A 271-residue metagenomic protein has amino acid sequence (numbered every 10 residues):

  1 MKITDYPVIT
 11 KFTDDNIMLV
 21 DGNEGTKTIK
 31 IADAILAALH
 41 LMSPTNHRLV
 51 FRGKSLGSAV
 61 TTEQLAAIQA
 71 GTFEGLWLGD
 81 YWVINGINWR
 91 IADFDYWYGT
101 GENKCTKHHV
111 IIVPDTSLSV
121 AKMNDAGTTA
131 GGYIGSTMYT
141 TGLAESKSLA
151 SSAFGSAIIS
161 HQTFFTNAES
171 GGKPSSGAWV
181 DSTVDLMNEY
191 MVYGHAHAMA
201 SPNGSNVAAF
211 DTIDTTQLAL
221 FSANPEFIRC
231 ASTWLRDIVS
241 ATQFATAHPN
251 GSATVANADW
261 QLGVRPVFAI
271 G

Functional and structural regions predicted by a protein language model:
M1, V20-L39: Short, surface-exposed terminal/edge motifs of secreted or surface/virion proteins that either
M1-D15, T26: Short, intrinsically disordered N-terminal pre-domain segments
K2, T13, K30, V60-T61 (+1 more regions): A diffuse structural propensity rather than consistent per-protein peaks
P7, N23, I35, I213-T216 (+1 more regions): Intrinsically disordered, low-complexity regions of eukaryotic proteins
T10, D33-I35, Y98: Residue-level detector of flexible, active-site-proximal loop/helix-junction positions within diverse enzyme catalytic
N16-I17, R265: Conserved beta-strand and immediately adjacent loop positions that scaffold enzyme active sites
H40-G271: Collagenous Gly-X-Y triple-helix signature in extracellular proteins
